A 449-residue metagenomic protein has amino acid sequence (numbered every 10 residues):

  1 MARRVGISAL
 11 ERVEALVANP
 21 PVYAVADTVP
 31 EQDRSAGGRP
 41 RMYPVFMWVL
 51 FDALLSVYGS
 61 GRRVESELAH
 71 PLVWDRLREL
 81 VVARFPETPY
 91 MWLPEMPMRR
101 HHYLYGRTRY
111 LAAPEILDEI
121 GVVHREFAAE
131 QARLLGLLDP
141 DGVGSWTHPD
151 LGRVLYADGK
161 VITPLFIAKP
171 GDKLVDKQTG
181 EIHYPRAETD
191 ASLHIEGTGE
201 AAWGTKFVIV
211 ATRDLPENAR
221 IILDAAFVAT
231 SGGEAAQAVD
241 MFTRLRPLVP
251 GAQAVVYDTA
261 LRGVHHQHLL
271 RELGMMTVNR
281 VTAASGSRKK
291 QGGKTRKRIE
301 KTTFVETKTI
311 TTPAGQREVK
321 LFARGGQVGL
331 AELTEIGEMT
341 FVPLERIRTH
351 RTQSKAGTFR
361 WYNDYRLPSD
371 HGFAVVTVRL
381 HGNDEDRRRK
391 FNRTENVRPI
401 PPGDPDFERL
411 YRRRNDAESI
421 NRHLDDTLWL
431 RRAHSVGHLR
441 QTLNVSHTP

Functional and structural regions predicted by a protein language model:
M1-R63, L72-P140, G144-W146: Dynamic "connector" segments at or just before major functional cores
A2-V22, P170, D384-R388, Y411-L424: An acidic intrinsically disordered interaction segment
N19-T28, T394-E395, H423-W429: Active-site-adjacent bridging/hinge elements
R34-F46, T198-E200, R412, V436-T448: Structural motif
P40-W48, L54, A69, H102-Y257 (+2 more regions): Polybasic low-complexity intrinsically disordered regions
L165-F166, V175-R186, I336-G403: Long, low-complexity, polar/charged, intrinsically disordered or flexibly structured peripheral segments
G232-T358: An internal, acidic/charged active-site-proximal segment that coordinates divalent cations and/or engages
R409-P449: Basic, amphipathic alpha-helical segments enriched in Lys/Arg and hydrophobic/aromatic residues
